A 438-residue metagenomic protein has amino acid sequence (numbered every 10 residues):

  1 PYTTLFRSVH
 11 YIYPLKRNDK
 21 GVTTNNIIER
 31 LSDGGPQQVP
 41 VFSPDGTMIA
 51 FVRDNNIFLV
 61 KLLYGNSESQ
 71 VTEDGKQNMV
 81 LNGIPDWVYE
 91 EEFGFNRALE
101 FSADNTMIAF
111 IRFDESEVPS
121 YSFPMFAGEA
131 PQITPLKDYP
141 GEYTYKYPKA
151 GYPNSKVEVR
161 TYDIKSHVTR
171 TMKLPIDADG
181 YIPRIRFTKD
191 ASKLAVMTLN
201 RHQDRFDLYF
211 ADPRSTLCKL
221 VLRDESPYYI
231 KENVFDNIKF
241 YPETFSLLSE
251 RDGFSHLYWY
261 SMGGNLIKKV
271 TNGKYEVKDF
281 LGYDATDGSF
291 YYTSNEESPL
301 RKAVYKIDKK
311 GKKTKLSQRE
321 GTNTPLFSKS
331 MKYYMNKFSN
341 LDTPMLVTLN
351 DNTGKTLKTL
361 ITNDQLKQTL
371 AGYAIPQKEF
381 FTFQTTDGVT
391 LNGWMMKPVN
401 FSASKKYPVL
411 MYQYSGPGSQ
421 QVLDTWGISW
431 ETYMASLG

Functional and structural regions predicted by a protein language model:
Y2-L5: Short, small-residue-biased leader/transition segments that mark boundaries at the very start of proteins
R7-Y11, D54-V60, E117-F123, K156-E158 (+4 more regions): Structural motif
I12-Q37, K61-G94, F126-T144, A150-G151 (+6 more regions): Multi-bladed beta-propeller domains
P44-D45, A103-D104, K189-D190, F240-P242 (+2 more regions): Residue-level detector of Asp-centered blade-edge/turn motifs that repeat once per structural unit in beta-propeller
G46-I49, N105-I108, S192-V196, F245-L247 (+2 more regions): Hydrophobic beta-strand positions that form the internal "hydrophobic ladder" of WD40/Gbeta-like beta-propeller blades
A191, N323-G438: Serine-hydrolase catalytic core recognition
A195-G253: Extended hydrophobic/aromatic segments used for targeting, binding, or gating
